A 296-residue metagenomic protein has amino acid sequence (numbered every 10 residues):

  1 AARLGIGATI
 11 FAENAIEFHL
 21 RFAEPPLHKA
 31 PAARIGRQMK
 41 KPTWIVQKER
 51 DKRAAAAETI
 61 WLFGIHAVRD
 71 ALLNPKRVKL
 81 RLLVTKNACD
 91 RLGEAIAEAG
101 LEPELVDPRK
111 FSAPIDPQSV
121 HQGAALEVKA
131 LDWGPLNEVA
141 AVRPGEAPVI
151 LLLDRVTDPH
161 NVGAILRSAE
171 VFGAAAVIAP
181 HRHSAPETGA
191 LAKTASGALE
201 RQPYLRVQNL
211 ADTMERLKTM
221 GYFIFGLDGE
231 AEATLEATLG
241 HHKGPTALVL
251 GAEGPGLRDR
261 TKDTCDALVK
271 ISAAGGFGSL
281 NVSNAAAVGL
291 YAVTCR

Functional and structural regions predicted by a protein language model:
G5-G7, G36: Residue-identity detector for glycine
A12, F18, A23, L27-A141: N-terminal positively charged helical leader segments and presequences
A57-T59, V78-L82, A175-V177, R201-P203 (+1 more regions): Short active-site oxyanion
R69, N74, E170-V171, K193-S196 (+1 more regions): Structured adenosyl-cofactor binding patch, chiefly the S-adenosyl-L-methionine
L73, L101, R143-E232: RNA substrate-binding interface of SAM-dependent RNA methyltransferases
N87, P108-F111, R182-S184, E253-P255 (+1 more regions): Short, acidic/turn-prone active-site loops that include or flank metal/cofactor- and phosphate-binding residues
R91, S184-A190, P255-T264: Short, glycine/polar-rich helix-capping loops at beta-to-alpha or helix-loop-helix junctions that flank or form
F225-N281: Active-site/ligand-binding-proximal alpha/beta "capping" segment
